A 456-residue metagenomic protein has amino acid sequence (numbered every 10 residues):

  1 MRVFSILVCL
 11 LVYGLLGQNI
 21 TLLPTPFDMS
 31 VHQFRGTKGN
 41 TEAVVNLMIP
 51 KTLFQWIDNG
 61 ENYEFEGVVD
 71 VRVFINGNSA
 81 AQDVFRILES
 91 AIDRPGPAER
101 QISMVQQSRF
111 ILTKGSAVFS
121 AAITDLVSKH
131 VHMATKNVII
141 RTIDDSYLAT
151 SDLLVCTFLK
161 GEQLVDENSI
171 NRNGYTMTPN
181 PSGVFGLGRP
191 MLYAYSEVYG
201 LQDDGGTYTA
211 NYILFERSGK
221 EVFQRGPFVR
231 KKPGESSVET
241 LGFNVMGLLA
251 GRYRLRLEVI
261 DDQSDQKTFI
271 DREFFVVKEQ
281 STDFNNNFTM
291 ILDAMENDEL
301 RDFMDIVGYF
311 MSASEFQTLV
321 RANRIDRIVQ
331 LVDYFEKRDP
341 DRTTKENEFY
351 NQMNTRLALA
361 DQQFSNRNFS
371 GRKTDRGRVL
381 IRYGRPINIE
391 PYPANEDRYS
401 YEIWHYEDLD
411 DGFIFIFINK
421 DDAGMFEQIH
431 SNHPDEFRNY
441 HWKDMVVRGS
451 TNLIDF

Functional and structural regions predicted by a protein language model:
M1-C9: Sec-dependent signal peptide recognition, specifically the positively charged N-region followed immediately by
R2, I102-M104, H132, R398-S400 (+1 more regions): Residues that act as N-cap/strand-start positions at coil-to-secondary-structure junctions
C9-G17: Hydrophobic h-region of N-terminal signal peptides that target proteins for export in Gram-negative bacteria
L11, F65, G115, P190-M191 (+3 more regions): A generic "functional-site adjacency" signal
Q18-R252, R256-G308, F456: Intrinsically disordered, low-complexity terminal regions enriched in Ser/Thr/Pro/Gly and charged residues
E221, K232-G234, M246, V277-D283 (+1 more regions): Residues within mature, well-folded domains
